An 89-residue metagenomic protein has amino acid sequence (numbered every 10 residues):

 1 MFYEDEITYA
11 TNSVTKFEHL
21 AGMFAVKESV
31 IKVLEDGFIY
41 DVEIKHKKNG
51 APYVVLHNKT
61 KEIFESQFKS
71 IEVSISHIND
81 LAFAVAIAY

Functional and structural regions predicted by a protein language model:
M1-Y89: Core catalytic alpha/beta fold that binds nucleotide/phospho-ligands
